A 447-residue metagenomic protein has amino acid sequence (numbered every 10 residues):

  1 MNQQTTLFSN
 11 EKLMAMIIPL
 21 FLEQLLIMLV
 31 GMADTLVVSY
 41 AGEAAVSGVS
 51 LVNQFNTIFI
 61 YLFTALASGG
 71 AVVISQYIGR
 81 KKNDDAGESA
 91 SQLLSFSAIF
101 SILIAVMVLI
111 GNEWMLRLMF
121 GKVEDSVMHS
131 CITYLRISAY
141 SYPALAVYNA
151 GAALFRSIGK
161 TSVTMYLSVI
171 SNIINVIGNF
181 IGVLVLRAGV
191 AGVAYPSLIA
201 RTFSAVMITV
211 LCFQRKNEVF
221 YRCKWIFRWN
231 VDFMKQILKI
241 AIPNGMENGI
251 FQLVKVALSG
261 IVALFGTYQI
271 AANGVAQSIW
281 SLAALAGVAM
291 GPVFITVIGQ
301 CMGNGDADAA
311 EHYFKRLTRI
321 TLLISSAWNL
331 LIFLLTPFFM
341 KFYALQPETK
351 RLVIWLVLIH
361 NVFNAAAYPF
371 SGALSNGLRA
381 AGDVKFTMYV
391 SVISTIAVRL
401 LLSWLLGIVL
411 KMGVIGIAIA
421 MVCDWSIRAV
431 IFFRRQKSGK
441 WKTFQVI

Functional and structural regions predicted by a protein language model:
M1-L20, I74-S141, V183-I242, I298-N364 (+1 more regions): Short alpha-helical transmembrane segments in multi-pass integral membrane proteins
Q4-L36, Y40-A41, T57-G69, V73 (+5 more regions): N-terminal transmembrane alpha-helices
A15-D34, I137, Y148, S171 (+4 more regions): Transmembrane helical elements of multi-pass membrane transporters/channels
Q24-L25, Y61, S101, A105 (+10 more regions): Residue-level hotspots within the lipid-embedded alpha helices of multi-pass solute transporters
L25, L29-S47, L116-D125, I181-A188 (+5 more regions): Helix-terminus/linker motif at the lipid-water interface of multi-pass membrane proteins
V38-T57, S89, D125-S130, V190-A191 (+6 more regions): Interfacial/gating helices of multi-pass transporter permease domains
V46-V106, L145-T164, S259, I270-T336 (+1 more regions): Small-residue-rich hydrophobic transmembrane alpha-helices
A67, I137-R156, T164-N175, V193-I208 (+5 more regions): Short runs within selected transmembrane alpha-helices of multi-pass transporters and secretion channels
